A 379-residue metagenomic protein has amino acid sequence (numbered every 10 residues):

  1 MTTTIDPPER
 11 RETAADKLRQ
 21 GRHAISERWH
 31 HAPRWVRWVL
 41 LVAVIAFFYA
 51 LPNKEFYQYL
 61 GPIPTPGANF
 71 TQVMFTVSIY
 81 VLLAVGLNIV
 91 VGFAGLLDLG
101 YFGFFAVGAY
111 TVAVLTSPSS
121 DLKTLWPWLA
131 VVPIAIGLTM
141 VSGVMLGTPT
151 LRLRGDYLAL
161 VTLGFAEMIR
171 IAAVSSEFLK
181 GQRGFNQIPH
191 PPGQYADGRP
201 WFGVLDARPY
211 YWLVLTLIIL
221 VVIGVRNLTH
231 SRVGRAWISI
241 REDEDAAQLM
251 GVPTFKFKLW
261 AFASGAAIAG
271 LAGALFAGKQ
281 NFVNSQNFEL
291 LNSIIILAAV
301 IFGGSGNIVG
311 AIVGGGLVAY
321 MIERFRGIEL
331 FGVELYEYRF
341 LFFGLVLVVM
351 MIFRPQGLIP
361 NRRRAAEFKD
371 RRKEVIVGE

Functional and structural regions predicted by a protein language model:
T2-E379: Transmembrane alpha-helices and adjacent helix-loop boundaries
